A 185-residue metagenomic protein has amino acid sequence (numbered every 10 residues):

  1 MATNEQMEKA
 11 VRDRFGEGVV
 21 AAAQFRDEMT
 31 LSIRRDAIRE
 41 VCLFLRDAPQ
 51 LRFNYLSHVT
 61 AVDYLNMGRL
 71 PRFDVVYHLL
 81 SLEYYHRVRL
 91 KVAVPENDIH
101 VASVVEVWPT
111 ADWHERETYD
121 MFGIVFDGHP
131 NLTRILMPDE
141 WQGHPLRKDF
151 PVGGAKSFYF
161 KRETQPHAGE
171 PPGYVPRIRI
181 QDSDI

Functional and structural regions predicted by a protein language model:
M1-I185: Terminal low-complexity/charged segments
